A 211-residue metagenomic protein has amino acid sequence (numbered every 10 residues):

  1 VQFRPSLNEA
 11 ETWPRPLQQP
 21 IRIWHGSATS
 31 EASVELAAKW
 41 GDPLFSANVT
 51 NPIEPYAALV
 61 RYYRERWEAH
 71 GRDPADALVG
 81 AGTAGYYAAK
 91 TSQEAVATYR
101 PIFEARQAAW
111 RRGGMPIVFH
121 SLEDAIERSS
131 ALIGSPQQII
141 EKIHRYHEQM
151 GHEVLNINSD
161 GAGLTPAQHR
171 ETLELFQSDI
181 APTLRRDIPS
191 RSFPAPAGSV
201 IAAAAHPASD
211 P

Functional and structural regions predicted by a protein language model:
V1-T12, I53-E153, R185-D210: An alpha-helical appendage that flanks or caps ligand/catalytic pockets
P16-R22: A local structural motif
I23, A37, Y63, A95 (+3 more regions): Conserved, mostly hydrophobic/aromatic
I23-G26, L44-A47, A77-A84, L155-I157: Hydrophobic faces of well-ordered beta-strands that scaffold small-molecule active sites in alpha/beta enzyme cores
T29-I53: A conserved active-site cap/scaffold subdomain adjacent to cofactor or substrate pockets
N48-N51, N158-H169: Glycine-rich, proline-tolerant flexible connector loops at the mouths of alpha/beta enzymes
A89-E94, T165-L175: Short glycine/threonine-rich loop-to-helix capping motif typified by GTGT followed within a few residues by an Asp-Pro
E174-I188: Alpha-helix-loop-beta-strand connector modules within alpha/beta enzyme cores
